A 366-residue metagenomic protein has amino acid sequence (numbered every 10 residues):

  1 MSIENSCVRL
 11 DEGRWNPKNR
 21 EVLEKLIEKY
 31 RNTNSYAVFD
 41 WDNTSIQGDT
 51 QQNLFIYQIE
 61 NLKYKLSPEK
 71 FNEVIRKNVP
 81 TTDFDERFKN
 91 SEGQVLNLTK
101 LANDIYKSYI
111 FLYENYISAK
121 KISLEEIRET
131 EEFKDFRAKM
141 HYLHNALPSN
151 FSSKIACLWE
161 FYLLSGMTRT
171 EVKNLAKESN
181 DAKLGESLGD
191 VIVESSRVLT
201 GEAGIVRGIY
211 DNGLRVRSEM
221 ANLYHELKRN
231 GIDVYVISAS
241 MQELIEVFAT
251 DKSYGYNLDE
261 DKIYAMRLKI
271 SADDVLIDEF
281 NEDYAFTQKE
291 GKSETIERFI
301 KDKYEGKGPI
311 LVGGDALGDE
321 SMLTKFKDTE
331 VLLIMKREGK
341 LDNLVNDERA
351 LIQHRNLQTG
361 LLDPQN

Functional and structural regions predicted by a protein language model:
M1-W41, Q47-K100, Y109, F133 (+1 more regions): Non-catalytic pre-domain segments flanking phosphatase-related domains
S2-V22, I27-Y36, E131, P148-K154 (+1 more regions): C-terminal cap/substrate-recognition subdomain and adjoining C-terminal extension of metal-dependent phosphatase-like
T44-Q47, F161, N212: Short secondary-structure transition/capping motifs
S45, W159, A249-S253: Intrinsically disordered, low-complexity boundary segments flanking structured domains
S67, P80, N97, S123 (+3 more regions): Serine/threonine-rich low-complexity intrinsically disordered regions
V74-T168: Low-complexity, serine/threonine/proline-enriched polar segments
